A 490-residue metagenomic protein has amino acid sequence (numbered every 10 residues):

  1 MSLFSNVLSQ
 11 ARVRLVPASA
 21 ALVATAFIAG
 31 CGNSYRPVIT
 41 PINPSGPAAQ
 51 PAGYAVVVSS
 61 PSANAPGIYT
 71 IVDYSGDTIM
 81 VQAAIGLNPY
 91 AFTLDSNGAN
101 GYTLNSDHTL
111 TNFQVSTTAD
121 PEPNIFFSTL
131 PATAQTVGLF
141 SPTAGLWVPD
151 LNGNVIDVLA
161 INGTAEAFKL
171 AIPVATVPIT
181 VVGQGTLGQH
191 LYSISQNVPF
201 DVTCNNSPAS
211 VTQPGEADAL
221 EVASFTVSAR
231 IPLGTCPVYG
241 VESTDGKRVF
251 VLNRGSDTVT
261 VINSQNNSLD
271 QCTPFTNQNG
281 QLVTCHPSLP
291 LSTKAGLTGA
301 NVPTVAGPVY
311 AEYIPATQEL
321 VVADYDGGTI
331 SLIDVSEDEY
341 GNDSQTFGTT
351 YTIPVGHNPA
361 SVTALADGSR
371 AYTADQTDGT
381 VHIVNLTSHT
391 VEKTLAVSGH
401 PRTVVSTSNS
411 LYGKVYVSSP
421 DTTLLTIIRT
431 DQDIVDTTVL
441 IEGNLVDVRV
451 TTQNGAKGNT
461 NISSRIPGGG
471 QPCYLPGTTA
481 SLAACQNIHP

Functional and structural regions predicted by a protein language model:
M1-G30: Sec-dependent bacterial lipoprotein signal peptides
C31-P490: Predominantly soluble domains enriched in secretory-pathway, periplasmic, or organellar proteins
